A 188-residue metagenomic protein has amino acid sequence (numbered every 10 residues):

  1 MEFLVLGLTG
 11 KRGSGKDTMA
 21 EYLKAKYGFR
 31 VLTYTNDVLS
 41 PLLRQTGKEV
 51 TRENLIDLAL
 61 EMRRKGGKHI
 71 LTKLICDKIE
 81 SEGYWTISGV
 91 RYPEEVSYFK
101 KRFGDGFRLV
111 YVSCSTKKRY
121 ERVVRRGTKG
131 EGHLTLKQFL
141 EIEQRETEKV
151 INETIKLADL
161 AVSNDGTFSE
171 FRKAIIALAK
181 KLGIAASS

Functional and structural regions predicted by a protein language model:
K11-S14: ATP-binding Walker
D17: Walker A/P-loop
R30-T86, V90-Y98, Q138: ATP-dependent small-molecule kinase phosphotransfer cores that center on conserved nucleotide phosphate-binding segments
H69-I70, R125-K181: Small-molecule kinase domains that catalyze NTP-dependent phosphoryl transfer to phosphate-bearing small molecules
W85, L109, L160-S163: Short, well-ordered beta-strand core segments
S88-G89, F103-R126, G130: Conserved phosphate-donor/acceptor-positioning beta-strand/loop module used by diverse small-molecule
